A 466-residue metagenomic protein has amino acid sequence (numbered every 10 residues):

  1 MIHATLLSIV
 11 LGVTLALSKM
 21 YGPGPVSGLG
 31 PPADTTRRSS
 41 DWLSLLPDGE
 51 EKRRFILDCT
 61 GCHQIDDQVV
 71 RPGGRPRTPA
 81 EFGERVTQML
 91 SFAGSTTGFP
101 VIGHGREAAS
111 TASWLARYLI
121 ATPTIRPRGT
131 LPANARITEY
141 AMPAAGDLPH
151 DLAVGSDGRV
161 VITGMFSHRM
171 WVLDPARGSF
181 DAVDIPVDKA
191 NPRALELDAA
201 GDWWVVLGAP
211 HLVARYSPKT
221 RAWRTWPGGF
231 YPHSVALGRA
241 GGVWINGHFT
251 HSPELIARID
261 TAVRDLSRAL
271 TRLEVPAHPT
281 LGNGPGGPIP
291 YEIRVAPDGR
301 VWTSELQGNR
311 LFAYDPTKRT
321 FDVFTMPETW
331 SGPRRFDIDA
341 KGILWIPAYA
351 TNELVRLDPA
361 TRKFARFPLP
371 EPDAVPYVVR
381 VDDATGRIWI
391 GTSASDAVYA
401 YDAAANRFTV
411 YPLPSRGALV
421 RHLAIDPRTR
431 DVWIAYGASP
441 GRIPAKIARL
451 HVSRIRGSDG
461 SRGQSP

Functional and structural regions predicted by a protein language model:
K52, Q64-F92: Gly/Gly-Pro-rich "capping" loops immediately C-terminal to redox-active cysteine motifs in periplasmic/lumenal
I56-D66, L115: The canonical Cys-X-X-Cys-His
R128-D147: A short helix->beta-strand "capping" segment at the edge of beta-propeller domains
T138-A141, R268-P285, E328, P368: Surface-exposed loop and turn segments in beta-propeller and other repeat-based domains that flank or scaffold
A145-D157, D188-A200, G229-A240, P279-D298 (+3 more regions): Beta-rich, blade/repeat-based domains predominating in secreted/periplasmic proteins but also intracellular
V161-F166, W203-P210, V243-H251, T303-L306 (+3 more regions): Conserved beta-strand positions in repeat-built beta-propeller and related beta-rich domains
D174-G178, S217-R221, D260-D265, D315-R319 (+3 more regions): Short loop/turn segments that connect beta-strands within beta-propeller blades
V420-P466: Blade-level signature of beta-propeller repeat domains, shared across WD40, Kelch, NHL, RCC1 and BNR/Asp-box propellers
